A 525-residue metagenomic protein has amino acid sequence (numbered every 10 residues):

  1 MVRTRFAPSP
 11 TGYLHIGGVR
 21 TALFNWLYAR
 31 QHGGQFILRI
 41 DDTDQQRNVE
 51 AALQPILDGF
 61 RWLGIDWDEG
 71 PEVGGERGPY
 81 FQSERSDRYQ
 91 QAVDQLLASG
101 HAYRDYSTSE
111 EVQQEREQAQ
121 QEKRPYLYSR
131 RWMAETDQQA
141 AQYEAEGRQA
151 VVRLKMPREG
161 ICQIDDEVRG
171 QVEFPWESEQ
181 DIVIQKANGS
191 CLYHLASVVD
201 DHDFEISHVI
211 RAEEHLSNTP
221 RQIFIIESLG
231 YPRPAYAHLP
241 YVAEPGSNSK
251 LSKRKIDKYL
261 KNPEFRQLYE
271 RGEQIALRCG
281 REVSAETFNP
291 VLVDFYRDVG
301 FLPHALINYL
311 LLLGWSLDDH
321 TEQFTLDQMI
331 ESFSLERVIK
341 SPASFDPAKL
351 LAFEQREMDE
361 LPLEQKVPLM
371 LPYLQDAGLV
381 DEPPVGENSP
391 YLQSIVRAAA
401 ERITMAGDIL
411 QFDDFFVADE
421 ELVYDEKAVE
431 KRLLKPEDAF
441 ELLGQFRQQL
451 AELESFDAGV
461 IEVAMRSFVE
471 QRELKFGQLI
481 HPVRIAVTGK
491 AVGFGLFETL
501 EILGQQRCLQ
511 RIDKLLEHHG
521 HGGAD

Functional and structural regions predicted by a protein language model:
M1-Q121, S217-Y231, A305: N-terminal Rossmann-like or analogous alpha/beta NTP/dinucleotide-binding catalytic cores that position adenine
N25, I56, L96, G100 (+8 more regions): Residue-level signal for inorganic ion chemistry
G34-F36, D200-E205, K253, V283-P290 (+7 more regions): Short acidic (Asp/Glu) and glycine-rich catalytic loops that position anionic groups and cofactors
P79-S83, K186, F204-H215, A243-H304 (+3 more regions): Conserved phosphate-binding loops in nucleotide/dinucleotide-binding enzymes
Y103-R104, T108-N262, L292, L317: Active-site cores that bind ATP or allylic diphosphates and position pyrophosphate for catalysis
L317-D376, V380-R397: Active-site-proximal acidic segments at structured loop/helix or strand boundaries that coordinate catalytic metals
L363-R472: Small-residue-rich helix-loop
A458-H519, G523: Charged substrate- and nucleic-acid-binding regions of tRNA-handling and nucleotidyl-transfer enzymes, centered on
